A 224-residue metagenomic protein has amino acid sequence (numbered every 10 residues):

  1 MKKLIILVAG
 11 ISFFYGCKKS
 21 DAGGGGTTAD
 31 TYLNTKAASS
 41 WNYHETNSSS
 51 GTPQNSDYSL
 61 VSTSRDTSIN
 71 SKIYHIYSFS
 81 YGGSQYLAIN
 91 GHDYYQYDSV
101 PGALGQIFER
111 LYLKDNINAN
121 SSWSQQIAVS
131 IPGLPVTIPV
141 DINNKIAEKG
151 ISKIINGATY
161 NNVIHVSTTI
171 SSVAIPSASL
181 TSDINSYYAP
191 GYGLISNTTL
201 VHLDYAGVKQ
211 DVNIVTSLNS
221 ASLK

Functional and structural regions predicted by a protein language model:
M1-L4, K18-K19: Positively charged n-region of N-terminal signal peptides that target proteins for export
I5-A9: Sec-dependent signal peptide hydrophobic core
F13-G16: C-terminal motif of bacterial Sec signal peptides marking the signal peptidase cleavage site
K18-K224: Conserved functional acidic sites
